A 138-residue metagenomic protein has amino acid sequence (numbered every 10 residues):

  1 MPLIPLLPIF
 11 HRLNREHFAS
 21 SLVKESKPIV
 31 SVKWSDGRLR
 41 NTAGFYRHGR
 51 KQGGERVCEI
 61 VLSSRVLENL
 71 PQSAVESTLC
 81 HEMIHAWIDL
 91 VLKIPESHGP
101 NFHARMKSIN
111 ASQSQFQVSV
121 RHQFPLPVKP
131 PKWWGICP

Functional and structural regions predicted by a protein language model:
M1-A74, L90-P138: Metalloprotease/metallohydrolase-associated module, dominated by Zn2+-dependent proteases
S77-L90: Active-site recognition of the HExxH zinc-binding catalytic motif
